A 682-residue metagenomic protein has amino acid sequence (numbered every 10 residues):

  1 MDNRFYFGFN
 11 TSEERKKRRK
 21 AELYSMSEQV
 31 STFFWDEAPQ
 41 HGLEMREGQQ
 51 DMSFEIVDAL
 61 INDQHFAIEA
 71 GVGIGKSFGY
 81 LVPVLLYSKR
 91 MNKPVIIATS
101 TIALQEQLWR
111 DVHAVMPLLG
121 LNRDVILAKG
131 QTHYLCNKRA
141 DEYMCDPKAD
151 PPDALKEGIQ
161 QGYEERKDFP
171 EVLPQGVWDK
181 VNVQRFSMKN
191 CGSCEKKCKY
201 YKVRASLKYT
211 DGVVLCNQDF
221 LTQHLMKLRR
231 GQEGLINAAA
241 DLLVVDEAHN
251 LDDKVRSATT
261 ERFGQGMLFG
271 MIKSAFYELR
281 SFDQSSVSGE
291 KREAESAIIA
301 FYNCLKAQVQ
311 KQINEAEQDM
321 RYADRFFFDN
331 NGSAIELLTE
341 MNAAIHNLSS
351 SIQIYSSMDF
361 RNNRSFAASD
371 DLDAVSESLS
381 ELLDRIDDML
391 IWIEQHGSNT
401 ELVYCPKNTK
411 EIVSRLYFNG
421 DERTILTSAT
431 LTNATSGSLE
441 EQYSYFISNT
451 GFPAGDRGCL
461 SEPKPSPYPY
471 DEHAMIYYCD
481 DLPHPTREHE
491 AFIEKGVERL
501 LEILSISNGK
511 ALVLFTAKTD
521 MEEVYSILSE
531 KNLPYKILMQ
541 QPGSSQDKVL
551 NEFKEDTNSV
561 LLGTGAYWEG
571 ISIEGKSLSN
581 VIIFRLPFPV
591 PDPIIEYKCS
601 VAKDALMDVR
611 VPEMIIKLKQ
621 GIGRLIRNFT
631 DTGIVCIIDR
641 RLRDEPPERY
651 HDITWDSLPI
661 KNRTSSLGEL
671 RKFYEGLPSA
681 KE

Functional and structural regions predicted by a protein language model:
D2-E44, M91-V214, Q218-T222, S281-G289 (+6 more regions): A substrate-engagement module of RecA-like helicase motors
V57-D58, F78-M91, D111-V115: Walker A/P-loop NTP-binding motif
N62-V82: Walker A/P-loop
Y80, L86, E106, R110 (+3 more regions): Signature of the SF2 helicase/ATPase Hel1-core->accessory helical subdomain module
M188-G212, T222-E233, L348-A474, C479-D480 (+5 more regions): A contiguous, basic/glycine-rich beta-loop/short-helix subdomain that forms a polymer-engagement track
C479-E490, Q541-R643: Conserved RecA-like P-loop NTPase helicase motor core
L482-T516: Conserved interdomain hinge at the start of the Helicase C-terminal
T516-Q541: Conserved helicase motor "Helicase C" RecA-like lobe of SF1/SF2 P-loop NTPases
